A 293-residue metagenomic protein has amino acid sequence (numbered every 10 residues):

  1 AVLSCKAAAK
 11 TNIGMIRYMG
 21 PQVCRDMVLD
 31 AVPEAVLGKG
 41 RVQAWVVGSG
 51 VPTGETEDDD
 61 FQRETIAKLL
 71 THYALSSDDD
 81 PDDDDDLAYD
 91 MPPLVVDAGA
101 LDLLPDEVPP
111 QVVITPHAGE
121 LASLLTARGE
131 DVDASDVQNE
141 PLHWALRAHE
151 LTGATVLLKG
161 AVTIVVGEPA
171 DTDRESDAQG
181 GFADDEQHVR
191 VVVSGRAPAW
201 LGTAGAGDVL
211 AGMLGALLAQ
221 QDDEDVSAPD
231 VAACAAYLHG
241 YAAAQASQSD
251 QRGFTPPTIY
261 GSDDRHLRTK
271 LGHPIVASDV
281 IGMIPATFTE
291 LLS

Functional and structural regions predicted by a protein language model:
A1-A98, D102-V113, A118, A122-S293: Small-residue (G/A/S/T)-rich helix-start motifs and N-terminal tracts that mark the onset
